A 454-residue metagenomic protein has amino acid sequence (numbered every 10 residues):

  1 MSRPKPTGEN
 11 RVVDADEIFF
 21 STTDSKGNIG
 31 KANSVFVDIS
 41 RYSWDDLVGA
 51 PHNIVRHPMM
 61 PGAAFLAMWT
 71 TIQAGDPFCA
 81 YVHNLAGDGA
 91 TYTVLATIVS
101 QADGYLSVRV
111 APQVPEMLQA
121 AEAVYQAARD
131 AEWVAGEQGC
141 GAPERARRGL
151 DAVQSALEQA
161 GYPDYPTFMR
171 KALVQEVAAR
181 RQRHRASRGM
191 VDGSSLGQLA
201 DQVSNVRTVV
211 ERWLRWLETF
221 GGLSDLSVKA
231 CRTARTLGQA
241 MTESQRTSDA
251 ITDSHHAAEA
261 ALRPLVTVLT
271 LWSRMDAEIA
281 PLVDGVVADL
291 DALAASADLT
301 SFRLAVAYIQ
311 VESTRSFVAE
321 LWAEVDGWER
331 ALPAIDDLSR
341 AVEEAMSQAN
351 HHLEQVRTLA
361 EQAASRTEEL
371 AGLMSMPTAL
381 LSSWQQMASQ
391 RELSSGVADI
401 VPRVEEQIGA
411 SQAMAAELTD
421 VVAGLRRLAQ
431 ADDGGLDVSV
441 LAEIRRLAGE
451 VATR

Functional and structural regions predicted by a protein language model:
S2-P4, E9-A128, Q202, V209 (+6 more regions): Sensory/regulatory domains in signal-transduction proteins
D103-R185: Sensory coupling linkers of modular signal transduction proteins
A172-V209, R215, G222, K229: Long, low-complexity, Ser/Pro/Thr- and acidic-rich intrinsically disordered regulatory regions
